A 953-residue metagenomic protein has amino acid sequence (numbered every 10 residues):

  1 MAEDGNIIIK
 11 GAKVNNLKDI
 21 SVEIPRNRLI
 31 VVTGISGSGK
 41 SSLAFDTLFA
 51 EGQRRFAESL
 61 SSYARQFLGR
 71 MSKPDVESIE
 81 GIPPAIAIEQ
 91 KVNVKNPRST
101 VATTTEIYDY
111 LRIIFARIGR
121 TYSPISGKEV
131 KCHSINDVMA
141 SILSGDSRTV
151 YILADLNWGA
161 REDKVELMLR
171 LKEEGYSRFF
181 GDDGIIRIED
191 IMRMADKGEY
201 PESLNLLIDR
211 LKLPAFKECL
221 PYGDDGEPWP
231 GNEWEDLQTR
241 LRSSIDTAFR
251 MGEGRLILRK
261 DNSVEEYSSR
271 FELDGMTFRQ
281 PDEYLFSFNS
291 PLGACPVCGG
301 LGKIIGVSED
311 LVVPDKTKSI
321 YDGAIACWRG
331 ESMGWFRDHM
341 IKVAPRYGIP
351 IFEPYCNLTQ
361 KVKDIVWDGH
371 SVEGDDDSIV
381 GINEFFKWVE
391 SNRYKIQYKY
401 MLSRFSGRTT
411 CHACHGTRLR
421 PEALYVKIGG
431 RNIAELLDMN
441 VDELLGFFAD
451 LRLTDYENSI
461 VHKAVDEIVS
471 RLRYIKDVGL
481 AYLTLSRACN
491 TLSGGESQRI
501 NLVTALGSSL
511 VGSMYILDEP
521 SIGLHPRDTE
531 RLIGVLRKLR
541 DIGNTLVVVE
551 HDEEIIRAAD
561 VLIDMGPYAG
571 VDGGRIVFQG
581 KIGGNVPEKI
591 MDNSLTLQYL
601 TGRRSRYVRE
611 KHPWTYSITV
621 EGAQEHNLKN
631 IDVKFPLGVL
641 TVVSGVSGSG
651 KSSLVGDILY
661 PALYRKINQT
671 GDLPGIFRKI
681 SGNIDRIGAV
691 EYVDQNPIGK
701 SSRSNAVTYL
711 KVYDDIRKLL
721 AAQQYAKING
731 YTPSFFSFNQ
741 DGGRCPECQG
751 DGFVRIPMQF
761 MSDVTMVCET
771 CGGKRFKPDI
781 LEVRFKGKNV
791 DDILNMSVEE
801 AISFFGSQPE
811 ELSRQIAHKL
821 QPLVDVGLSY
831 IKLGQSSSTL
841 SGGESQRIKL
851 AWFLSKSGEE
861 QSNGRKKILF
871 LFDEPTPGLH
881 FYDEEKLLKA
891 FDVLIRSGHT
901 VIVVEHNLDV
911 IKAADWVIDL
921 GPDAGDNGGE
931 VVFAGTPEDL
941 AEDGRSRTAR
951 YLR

Functional and structural regions predicted by a protein language model:
M1-R953: Conserved phosphate-binding elements of NTP-dependent enzyme cores
